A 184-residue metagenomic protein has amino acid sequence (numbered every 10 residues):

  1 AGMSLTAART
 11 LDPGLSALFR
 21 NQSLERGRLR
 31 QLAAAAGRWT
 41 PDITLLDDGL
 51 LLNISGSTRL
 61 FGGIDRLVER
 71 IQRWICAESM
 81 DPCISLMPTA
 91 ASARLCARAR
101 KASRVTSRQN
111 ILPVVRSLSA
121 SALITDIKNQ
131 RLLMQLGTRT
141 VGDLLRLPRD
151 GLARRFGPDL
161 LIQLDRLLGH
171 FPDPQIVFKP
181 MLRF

Functional and structural regions predicted by a protein language model:
A1-F184: Gly/Gly-Pro- and Ser/Thr-rich, intrinsically disordered tail segments characteristic of DNA damage-repair and tolerance
